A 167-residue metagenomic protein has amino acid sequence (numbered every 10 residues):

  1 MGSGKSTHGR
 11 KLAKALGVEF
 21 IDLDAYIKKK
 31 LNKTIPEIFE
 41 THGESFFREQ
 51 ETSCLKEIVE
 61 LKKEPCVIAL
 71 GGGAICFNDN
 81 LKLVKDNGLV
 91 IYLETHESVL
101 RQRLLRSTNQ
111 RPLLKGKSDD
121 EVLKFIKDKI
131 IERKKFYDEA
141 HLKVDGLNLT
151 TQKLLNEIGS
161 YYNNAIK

Functional and structural regions predicted by a protein language model:
S3: ATP-binding Walker
S6: Walker A/P-loop
K14-A25, K33: Post-Walker A helix-loop "phosphate-sensing" segment adjacent to the P-loop in P-loop NTPases
A15, I131-K167: NTP-dependent small-molecule kinase module
A25-K85, Q110-P112: ATP-dependent small-molecule kinase phosphotransfer cores that center on conserved nucleotide phosphate-binding segments
G71-A74, H96-E97, L149: Short glycine-rich anion-binding loops that position phosphate/pyrophosphate groups of nucleotides and phosphorylated
N87-E132: A glycine- and Lys/Arg-enriched "phosphate-lid" helix/loop adjacent to the NTP-binding pocket of small-molecule kinases
